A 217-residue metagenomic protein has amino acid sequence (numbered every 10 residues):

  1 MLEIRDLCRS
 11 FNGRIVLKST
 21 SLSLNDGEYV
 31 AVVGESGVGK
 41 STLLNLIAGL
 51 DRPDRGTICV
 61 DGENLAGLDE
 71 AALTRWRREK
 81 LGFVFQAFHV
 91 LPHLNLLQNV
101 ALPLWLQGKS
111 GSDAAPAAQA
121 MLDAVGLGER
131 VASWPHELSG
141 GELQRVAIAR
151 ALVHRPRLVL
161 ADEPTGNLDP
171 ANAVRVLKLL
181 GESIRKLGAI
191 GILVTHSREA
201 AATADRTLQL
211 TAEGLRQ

Functional and structural regions predicted by a protein language model:
M1-L210: ABC family nucleotide-binding domain
A212-Q217: Conserved switch/coupling elements of ABC/ABC-like ATPase nucleotide-binding domains
